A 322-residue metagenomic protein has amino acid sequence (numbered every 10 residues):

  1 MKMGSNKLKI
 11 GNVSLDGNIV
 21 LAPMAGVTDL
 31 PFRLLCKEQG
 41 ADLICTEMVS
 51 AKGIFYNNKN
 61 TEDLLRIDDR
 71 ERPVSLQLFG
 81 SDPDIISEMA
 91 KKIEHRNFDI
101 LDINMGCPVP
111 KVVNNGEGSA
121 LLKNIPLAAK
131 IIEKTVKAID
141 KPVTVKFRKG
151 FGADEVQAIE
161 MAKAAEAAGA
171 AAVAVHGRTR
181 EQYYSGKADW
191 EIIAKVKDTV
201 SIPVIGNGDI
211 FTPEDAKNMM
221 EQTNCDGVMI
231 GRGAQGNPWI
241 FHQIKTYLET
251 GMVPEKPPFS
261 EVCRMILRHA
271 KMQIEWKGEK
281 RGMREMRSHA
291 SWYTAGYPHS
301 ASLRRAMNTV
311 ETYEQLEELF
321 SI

Functional and structural regions predicted by a protein language model:
M1-K7, G11-L15, I19, A25 (+6 more regions): Alpha/beta catalytic cores of nucleotide-metabolism and tRNA/nucleoside-modifying enzymes
K2-K9, M24-D99: Glycine-rich, positively charged N-terminal anion/phosphate-binding segment
L8-V20, I54-P73, C107, K111-N115 (+2 more regions): N-terminal small/glycine-rich loop or linker at the start of catalytic domains across soluble metabolic enzymes
I19-P23, I44-T46, V74-L78, L101 (+4 more regions): Hydrophobic faces of well-ordered beta-strands that scaffold small-molecule active sites in alpha/beta enzyme cores
M24-G26, V49-A51, F79-S81, G106-P108 (+4 more regions): Active-site beta-loop-alpha junctions enriched in small/polar residues
E38, S87-E117, P126-I202, N218: Alpha/beta enzyme core
I54-F55, T61, K111, A153-D154 (+3 more regions): Short secondary-structure boundary/hinge segments and terminal tails
L122: Aromatic- and acidic-residue-enriched carbohydrate-binding clefts of CAZyme catalytic domains
